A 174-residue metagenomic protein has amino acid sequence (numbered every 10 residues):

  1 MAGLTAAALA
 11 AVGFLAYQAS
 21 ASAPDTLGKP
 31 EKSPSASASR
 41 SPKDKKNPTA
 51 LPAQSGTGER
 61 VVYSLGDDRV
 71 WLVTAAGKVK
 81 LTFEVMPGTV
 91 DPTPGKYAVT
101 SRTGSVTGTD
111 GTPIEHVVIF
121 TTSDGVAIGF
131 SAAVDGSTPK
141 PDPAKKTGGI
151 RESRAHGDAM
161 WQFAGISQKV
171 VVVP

Functional and structural regions predicted by a protein language model:
M1-A11, L15-A23, D110-P174: Exported/periplasmic cell-wall-interacting domains
Y17-K46: N-terminal hydrophobic targeting segments that direct proteins to the cell envelope
L27, F83-E84, Q162: Hydrophobic alpha-helical membrane-insertion segments
A38-T138: Gly/Pro-biased beta-strand-loop elements
